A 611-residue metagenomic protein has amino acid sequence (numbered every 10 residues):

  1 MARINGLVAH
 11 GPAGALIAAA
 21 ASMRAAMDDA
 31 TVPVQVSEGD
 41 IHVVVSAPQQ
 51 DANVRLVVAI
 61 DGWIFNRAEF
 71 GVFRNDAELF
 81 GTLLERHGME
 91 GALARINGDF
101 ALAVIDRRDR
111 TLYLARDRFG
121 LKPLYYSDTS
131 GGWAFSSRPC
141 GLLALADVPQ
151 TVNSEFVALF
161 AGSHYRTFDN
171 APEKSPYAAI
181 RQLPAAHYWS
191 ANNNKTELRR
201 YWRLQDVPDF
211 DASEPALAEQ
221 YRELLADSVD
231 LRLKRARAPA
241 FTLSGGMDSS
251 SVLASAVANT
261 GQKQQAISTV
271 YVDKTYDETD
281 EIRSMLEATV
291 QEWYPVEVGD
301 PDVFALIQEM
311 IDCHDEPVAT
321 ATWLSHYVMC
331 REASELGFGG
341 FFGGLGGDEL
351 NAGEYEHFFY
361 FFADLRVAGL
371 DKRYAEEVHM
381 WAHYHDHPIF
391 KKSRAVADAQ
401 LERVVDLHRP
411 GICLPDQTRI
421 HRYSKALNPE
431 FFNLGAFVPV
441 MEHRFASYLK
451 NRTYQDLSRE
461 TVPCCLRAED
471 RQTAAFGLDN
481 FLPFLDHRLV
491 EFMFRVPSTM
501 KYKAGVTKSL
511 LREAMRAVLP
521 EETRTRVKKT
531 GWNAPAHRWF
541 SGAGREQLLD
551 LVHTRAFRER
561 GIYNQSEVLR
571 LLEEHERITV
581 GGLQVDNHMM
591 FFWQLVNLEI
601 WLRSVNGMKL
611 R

Functional and structural regions predicted by a protein language model:
M1-A9, G14, T31, A144 (+6 more regions): Adenosyl-5′-phosphate
M1-Q308, C313-H314, H326, A517 (+2 more regions): Cysteine-centered catalytic environments shared across enzyme families
S213-Y221, P317, A321, S325 (+5 more regions): Conserved acidic
S244, T269-Y271, D348, L478-F481 (+1 more regions): Conserved short loop/turn motifs at secondary-structure junctions
T279-D280, L306-Q308, A352-H357, H537-W539: Short aromatic-enriched loop/helix-cap "lid" or pocket-rim segments at secondary-structure transitions that line
F304-T322, R419-Y423, N433: Mobile, glycine- and charge-enriched loop segments and immediately flanking short secondary-structure elements within
F338-E354: Short acidic/histidine-rich active-site segments
N351-H379: A mobile, often basic/glycine-rich helix-loop segment that functions as the active-site lid/recognition loop
